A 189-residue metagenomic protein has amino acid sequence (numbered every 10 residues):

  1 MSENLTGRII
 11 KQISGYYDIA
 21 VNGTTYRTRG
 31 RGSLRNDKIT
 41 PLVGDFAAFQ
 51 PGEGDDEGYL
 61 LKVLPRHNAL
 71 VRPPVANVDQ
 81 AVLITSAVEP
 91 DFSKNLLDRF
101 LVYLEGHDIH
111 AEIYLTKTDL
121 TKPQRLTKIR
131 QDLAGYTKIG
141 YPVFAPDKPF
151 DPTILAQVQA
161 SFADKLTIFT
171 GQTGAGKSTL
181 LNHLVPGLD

Functional and structural regions predicted by a protein language model:
M1-K94: N-terminal accessory targeting/assembly segments
E3, K11-I13, H107, T137-I139 (+1 more regions): Short flexible coil/turn linkers enriched for glycine and charged/polar residues that connect secondary-structure
G44, L104, T116: Residue-level signal for inorganic ion chemistry
V78-T85, H107-T118, G140-A145: Conserved beta-strand/loop subsegment of P-loop NTPase cores
D91, T121, G187: Catalytic P-loop NTPase motifs of RecA-like helicase/translocase cores
N95-H110: Histidine-anchored nucleotide/phosphate-binding helix
L120-A175: Canonical P-loop GTPase G-domain recognition
S178-D189: A conserved segment at the C-terminal end of the G1
